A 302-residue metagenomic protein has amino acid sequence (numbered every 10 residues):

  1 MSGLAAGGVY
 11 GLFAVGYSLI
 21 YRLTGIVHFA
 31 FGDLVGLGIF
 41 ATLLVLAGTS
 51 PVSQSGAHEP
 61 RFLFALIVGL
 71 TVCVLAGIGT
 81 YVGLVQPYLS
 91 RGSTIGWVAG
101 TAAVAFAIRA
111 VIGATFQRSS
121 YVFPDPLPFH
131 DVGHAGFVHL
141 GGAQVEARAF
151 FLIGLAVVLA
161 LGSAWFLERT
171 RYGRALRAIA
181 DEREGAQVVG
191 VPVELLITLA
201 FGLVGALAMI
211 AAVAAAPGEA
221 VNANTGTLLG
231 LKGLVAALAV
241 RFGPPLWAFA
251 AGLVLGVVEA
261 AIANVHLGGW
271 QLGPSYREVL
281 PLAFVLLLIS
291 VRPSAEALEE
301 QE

Functional and structural regions predicted by a protein language model:
M1, L23-G79, G268-Q271: Membrane-embedded helix boundary and interhelical linker motif in transport proteins
M1-F13, A41, V52-L66, G92-I95 (+3 more regions): Membrane-interfacial amphipathic/re-entrant helices at transmembrane-helix boundaries
A6, G141-N222, P245-A251: Helix-loop-helix "hairpin" substructures at the membrane interface of multi-pass membrane proteins
Y10, A14-G16, F62-L70, F201-G202 (+3 more regions): Transmembrane alpha-helical segments in multi-pass inner-membrane proteins
R22-A30, P60-F62, V72-V122, F166-R171 (+2 more regions): Short loop segments and helix-boundary regions at transmembrane helix junctions of multi-pass inner-membrane proteins
I39-L44, G69-A76, V104-I112, L155-A164 (+3 more regions): Hydrophobic core segments of alpha-helical transmembrane domains in multi-pass membrane transport and ion-translocation
T115, D181-V188, P192-L195, H266-E302: Cytosolic-side transmembrane-helix boundaries in multi-pass membrane proteins
Q117-A149, V157, A263, L267-P274: Membrane-interfacial helix termini and adjacent extracytoplasmic/periplasmic loops of multi-pass transporters
